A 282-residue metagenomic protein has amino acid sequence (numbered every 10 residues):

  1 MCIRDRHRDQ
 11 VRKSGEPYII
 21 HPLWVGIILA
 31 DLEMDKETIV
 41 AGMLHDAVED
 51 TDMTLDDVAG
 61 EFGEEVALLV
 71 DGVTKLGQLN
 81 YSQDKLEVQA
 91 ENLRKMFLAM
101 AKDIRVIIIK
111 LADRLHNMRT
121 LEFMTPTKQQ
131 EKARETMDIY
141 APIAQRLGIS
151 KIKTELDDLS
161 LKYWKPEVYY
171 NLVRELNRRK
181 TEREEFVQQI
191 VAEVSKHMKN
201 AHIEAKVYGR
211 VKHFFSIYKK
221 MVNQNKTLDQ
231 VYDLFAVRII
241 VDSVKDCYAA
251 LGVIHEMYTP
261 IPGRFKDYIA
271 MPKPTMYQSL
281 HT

Functional and structural regions predicted by a protein language model:
R4-A236, I240-L280: Active-site helical microenvironments for divalent-metal-assisted chemistry
